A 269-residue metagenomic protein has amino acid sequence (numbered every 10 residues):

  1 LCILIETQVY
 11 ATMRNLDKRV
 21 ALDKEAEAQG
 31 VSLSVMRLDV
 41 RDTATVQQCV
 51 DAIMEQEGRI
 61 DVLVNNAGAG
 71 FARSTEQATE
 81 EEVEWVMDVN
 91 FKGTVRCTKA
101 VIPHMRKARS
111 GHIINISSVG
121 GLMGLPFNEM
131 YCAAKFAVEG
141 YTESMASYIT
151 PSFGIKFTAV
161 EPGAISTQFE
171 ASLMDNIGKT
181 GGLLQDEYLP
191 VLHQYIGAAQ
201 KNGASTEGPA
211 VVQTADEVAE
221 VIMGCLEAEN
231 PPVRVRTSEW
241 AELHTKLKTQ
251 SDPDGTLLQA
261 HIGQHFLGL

Functional and structural regions predicted by a protein language model:
L1-Y10: Canonical Rossmann dinucleotide-binding motif of NAD(H)/NADP(H)-dependent dehydrogenases/reductases, specifically
L16-K18, L38-Q48, E80: The beta1-alpha1 cofactor-binding region of Rossmann-like NAD(H)/NADP(H)-dependent oxidoreductases
S34-R37, A44-G58: Conserved amphipathic alpha-helix within the SDR
S74-T75, E82-W85: Substrate-binding pocket helix/loop in short-chain dehydrogenase/reductase
T98, A134: Active-site helix of classical SDR
S118: Residue(s) in the substrate-gating loop at a strand-loop-helix junction that position the organic substrate next
T150-P232: SDR active-site lid
